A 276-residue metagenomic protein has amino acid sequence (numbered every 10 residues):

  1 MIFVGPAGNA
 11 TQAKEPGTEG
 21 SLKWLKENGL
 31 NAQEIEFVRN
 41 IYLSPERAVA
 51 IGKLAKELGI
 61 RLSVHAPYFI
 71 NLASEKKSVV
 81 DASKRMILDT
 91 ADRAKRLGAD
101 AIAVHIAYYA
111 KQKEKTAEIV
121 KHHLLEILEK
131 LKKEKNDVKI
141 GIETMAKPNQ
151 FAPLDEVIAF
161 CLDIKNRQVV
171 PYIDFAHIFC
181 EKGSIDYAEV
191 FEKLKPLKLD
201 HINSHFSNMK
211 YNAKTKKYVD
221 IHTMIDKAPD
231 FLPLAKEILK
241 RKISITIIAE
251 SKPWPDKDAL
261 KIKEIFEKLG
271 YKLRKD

Functional and structural regions predicted by a protein language model:
M1-A66, I70-D89, K275-D276: N-terminal pre-domain/capping segments
I2-G8, Q33-I35, L62-A66, I102-V104 (+4 more regions): Hydrophobic faces of well-ordered beta-strands that scaffold small-molecule active sites in alpha/beta enzyme cores
A7-T11, E36-N40, P67-N71, A107-Y109 (+4 more regions): Active-site beta-loop-alpha junctions enriched in small/polar residues
K14-L22, S44-P45, V49-G52, K113-E129 (+3 more regions): Distinct, well-ordered alpha-helical segments
L22-G29, L43-S63, D89-G98, L128-K135 (+3 more regions): Acidic (Asp/Glu)-rich catalytic clusters
K56-E57, A73-P171: Active-site acidic/histidine proton-transfer and metal-coordination neighborhood in alpha/beta enzyme cores
E114, F151-L154, F179-S244: Gly/Pro-rich active-site loop or hairpin
D256-R274: C-terminal helical cap(s) of enzyme catalytic domains, especially alpha/beta-barrels
